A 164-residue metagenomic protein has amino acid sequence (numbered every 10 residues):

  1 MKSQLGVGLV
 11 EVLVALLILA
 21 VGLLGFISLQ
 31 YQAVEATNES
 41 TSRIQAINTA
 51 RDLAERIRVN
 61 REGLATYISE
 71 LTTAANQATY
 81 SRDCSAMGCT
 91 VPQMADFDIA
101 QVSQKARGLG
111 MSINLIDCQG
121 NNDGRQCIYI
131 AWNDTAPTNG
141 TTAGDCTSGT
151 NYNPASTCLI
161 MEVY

Functional and structural regions predicted by a protein language model:
M1-R51: Aliphatic-rich helix starts adjacent to a transmembrane/signal segment
N38, N48-Y164: Flexible, low-complexity segments enriched in proline/glycine/serine and punctuated by aromatic residues
